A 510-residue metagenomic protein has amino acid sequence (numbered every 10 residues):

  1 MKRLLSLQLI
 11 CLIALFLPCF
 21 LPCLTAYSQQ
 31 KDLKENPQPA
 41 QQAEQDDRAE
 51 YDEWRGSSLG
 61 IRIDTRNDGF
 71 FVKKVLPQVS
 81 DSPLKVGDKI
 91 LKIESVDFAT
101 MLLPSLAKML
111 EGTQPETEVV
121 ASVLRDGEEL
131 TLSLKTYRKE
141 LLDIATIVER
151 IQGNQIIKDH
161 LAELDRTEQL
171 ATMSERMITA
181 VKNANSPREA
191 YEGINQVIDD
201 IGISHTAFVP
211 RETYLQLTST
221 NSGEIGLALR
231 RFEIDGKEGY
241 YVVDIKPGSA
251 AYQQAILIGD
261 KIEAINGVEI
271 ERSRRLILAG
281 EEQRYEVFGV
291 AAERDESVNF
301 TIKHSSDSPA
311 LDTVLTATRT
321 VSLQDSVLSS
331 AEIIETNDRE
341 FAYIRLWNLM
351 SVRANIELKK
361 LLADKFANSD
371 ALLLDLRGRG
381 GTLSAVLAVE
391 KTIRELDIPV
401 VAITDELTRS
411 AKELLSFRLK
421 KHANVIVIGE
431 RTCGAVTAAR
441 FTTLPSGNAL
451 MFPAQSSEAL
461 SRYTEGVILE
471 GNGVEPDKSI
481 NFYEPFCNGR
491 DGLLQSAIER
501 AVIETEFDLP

Functional and structural regions predicted by a protein language model:
M1-C11: Bacterial N-terminal signal peptides that target proteins for export
L9-P22: Bacterial N-terminal signal peptides
A26-S28: Boundary at the C-terminal end of the N-terminal hydrophobic targeting segment
D32-T65, P104, E118, E129-T131 (+4 more regions): Extended, small/polar residue-biased N-terminal targeting/export presequences and adjacent propeptide/linker tracts
D52-M101, S219-E271, S351: PDZ/PDZ-like domain segments forming the peptide/carboxylate-binding groove, activating on the N-terminal beta-strands
I61, G87, A121, V197 (+10 more regions): Terminal peptide-recognition signature
K92-S122, K182-S186, I258-K303, K359 (+2 more regions): PDZ domains, with a preference for the canonical peptide-binding region formed by the helix
T117, S122-D165, A180-N185, G289-S446 (+2 more regions): Cleft-lining beta-strand/loop regions that shape enzyme active-site pockets
